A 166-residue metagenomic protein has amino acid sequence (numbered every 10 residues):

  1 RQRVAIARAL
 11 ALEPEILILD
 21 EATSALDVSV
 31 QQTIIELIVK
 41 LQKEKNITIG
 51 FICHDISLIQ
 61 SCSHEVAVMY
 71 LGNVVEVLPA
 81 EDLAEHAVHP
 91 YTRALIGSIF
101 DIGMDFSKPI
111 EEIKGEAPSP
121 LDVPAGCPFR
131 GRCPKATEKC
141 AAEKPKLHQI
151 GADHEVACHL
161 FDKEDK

Functional and structural regions predicted by a protein language model:
R1-R3, Q32, P118: Conserved ABC ATPase nucleotide-binding domain "signature" region
Q2, K45-I47, N73, H159-F161 (+1 more regions): A short, terminal or domain-edge coil/loop segment
A11-E15: A short, proline-enriched helix->beta-strand linker immediately N-terminal to the Walker B motif in ABC-type P-loop
I16-I18, A25, K146, H159: Acidic/proline-rich low-complexity IDRs
I18, A22-K108: P-loop NTP-binding/switch modules centered on Walker-like glycine-rich loops
L78-K166: Charged, flexible cofactor/metal-binding loops and thiol motifs
